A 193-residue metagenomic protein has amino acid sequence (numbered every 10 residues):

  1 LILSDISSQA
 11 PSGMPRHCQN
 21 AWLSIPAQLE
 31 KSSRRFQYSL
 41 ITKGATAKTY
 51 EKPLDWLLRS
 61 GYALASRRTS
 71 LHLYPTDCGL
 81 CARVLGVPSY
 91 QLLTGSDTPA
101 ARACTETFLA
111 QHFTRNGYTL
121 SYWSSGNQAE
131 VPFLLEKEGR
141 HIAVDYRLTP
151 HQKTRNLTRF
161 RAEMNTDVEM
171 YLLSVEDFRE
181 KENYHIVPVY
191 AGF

Functional and structural regions predicted by a protein language model:
L1-E138: Accessory nucleic acid-recognition modules appended to NTPase machines
L85-P88, R155-N156, E182-N183: Short conserved micro-motifs at the rims of enzyme active sites and ligand-binding pockets
R140-H151: Active-site ExK catalytic segment of metal-dependent nucleases
V144-Y146, V168-V175: Short, hydrophobic beta-strand segments that form beta-sheet elements in well-ordered domains
T149-R159: Active-site-adjacent loop/helix micro-motif of nuclease/hydrolase catalytic cores
R159-V168: Arginine/glycine-rich "motif VI" loop of SF2 helicases in the C-terminal RecA-like domain
D177-F193: Domain-level recognition of nuclease-like catalytic cores that cleave nucleotide substrates
